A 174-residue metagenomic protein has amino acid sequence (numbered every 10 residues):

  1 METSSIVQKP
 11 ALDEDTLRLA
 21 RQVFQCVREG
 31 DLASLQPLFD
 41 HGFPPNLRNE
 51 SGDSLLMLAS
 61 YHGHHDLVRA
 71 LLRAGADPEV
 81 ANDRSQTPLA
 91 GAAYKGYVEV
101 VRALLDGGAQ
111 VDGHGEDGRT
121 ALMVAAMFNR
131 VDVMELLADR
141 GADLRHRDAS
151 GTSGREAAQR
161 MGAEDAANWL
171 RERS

Functional and structural regions predicted by a protein language model:
M1-H41, E50-D53: Intrinsically disordered, low-complexity regulatory segments in ankyrin-centric signaling systems
S34, D66-L67, E99-V100, D132-V133 (+1 more regions): Conserved ankyrin/ankyrin-like repeat signature
